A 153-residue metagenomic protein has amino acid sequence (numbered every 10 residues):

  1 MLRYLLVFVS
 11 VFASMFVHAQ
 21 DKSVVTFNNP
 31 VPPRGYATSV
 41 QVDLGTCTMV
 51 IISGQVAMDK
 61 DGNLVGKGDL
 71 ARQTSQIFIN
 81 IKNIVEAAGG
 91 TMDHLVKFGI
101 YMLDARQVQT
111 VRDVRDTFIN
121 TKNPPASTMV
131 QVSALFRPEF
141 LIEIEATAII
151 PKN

Functional and structural regions predicted by a protein language model:
Y4-F8, F16-I79, N83-V96, M102-N153: N-terminal presequence-like segments and the immediate start of the first folded domain
